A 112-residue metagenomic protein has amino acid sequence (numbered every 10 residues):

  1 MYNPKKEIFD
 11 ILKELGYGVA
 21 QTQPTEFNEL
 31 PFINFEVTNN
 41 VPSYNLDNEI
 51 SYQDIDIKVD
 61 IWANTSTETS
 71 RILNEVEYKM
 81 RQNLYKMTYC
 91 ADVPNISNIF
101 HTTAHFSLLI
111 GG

Functional and structural regions predicted by a protein language model:
M1-A20, V37-G112: Charged, amphipathic alpha-helical segments and their flanking helix caps
L30-V37: A short, hydrophobic beta-strand-centered structural micro-motif
